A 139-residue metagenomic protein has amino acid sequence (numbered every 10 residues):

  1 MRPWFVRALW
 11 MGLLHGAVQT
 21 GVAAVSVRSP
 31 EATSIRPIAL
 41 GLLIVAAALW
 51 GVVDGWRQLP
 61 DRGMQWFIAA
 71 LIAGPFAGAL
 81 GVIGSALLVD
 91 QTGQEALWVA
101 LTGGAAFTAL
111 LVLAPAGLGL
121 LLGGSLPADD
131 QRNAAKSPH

Functional and structural regions predicted by a protein language model:
M1-W4, L49-A70, A116-S137: Cytoplasmic membrane-interface segments at the C-terminal ends of transmembrane helices
R7-Q19: Alpha-helical transmembrane segments
W10, A39-L42, L71-I72: Hydrophobic H-region at the start of alpha-helical membrane spans
H15, R36-V53, F76-G78: Generic alpha-helical transmembrane segments
A17-L42, G81-T108: Membrane interfacial helix motifs at helix-loop boundaries and amphipathic/re-entrant anchors
Q65-G81: Transmembrane alpha-helical segments of multi-pass membrane proteins
Q94-Q131: Alpha-helical membrane-associated segments of multi-pass integral membrane proteins
